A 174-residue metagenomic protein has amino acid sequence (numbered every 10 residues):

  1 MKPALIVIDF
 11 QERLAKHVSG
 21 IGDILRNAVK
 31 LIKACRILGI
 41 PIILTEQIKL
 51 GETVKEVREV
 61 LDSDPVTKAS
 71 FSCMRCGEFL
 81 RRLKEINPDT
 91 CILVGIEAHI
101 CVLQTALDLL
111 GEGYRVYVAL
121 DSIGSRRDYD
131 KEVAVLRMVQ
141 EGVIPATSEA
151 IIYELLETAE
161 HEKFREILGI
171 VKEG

Functional and structural regions predicted by a protein language model:
M1, I37-I40, L50-G174: Active-site-adjacent betaalpha module
K2-F10: N-terminal nucleotide-binding beta1-loop-alpha1 segment
F10, Q47, D121: Active-site loop/turn elements of alpha/beta-hydrolase fold enzymes, especially the short glycine-/histidine-rich
F10-E12, E112: Short connector loops/turns at beta-strand edges and beta->alpha or beta->beta junctions
R13-V18, G22-L44, K49-L50, K55 (+2 more regions): A positional/architectural concept
